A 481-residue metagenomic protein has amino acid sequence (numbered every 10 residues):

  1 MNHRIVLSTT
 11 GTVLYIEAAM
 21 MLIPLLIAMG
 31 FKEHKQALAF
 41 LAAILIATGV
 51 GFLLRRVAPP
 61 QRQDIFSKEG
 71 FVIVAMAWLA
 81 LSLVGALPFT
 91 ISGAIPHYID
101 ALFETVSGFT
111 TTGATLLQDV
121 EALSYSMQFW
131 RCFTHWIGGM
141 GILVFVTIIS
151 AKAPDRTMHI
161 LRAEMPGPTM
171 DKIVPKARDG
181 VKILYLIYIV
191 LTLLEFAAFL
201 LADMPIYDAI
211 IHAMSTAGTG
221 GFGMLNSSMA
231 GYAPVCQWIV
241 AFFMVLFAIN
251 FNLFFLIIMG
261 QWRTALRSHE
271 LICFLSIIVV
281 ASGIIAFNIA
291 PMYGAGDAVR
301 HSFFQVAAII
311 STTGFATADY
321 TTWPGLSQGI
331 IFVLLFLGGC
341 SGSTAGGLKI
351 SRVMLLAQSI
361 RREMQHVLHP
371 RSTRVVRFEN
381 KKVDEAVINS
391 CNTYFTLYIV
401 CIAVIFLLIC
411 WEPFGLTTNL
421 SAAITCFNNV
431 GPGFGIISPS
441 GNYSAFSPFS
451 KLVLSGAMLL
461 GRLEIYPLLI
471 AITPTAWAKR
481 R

Functional and structural regions predicted by a protein language model:
M1-R481: Membrane-proximal intracellular helices of multi-pass ion channels
